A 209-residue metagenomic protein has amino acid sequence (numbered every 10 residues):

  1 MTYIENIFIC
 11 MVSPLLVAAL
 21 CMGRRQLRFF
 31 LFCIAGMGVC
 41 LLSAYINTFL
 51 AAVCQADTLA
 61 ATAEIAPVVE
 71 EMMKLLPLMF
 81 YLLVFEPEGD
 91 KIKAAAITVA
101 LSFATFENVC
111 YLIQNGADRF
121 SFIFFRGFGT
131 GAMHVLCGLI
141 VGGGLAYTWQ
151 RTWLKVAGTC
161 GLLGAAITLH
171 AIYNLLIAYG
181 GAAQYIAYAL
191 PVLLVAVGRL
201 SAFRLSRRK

Functional and structural regions predicted by a protein language model:
M1-K209: Hydrophobic alpha-helical segments at protein termini of multi-pass membrane proteins
